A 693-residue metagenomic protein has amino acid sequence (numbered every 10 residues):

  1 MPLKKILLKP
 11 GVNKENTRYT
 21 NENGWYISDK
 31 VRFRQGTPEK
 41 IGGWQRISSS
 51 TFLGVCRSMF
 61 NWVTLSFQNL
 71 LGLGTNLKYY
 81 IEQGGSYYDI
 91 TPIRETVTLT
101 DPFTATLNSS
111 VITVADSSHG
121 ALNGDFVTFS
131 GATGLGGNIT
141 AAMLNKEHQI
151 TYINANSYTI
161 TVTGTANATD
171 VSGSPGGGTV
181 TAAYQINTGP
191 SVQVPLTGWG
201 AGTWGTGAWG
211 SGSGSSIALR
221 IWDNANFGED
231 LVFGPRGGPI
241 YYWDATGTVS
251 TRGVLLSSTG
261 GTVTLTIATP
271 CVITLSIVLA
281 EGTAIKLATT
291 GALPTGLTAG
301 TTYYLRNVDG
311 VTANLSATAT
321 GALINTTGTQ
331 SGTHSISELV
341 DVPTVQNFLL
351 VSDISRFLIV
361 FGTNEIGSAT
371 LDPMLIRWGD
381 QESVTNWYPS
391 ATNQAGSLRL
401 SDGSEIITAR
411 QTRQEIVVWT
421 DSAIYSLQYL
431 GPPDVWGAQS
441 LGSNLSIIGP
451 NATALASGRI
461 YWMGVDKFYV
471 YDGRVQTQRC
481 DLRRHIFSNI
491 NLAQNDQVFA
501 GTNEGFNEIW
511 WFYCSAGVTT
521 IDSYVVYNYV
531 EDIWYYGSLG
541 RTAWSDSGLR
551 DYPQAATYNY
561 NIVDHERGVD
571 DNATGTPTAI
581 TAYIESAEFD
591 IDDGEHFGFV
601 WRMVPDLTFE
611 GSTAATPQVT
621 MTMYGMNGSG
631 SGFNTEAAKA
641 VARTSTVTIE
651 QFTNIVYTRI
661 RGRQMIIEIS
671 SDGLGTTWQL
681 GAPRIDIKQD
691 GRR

Functional and structural regions predicted by a protein language model:
M1-V97, P190, W199, W204 (+3 more regions): Beta-sheet repeat architectures centered on beta-propellers
E15, I90-I221, G247-V345: Small/polar beta-strand repeat architecture
G43-W62, T91-T96, G207-I217, S250-S257 (+1 more regions): Beta-propeller and closely related beta-pinwheel folds
G72-T75, F233-P235, V360-T363, V418-T420 (+2 more regions): Conserved beta-strand positions in repeat-built beta-propeller and related beta-rich domains
N76, G84, L107-V111, A155-S157 (+12 more regions): Residue-level signal for tight coil/turn positions that link beta-strands
I81-G84, T128-G134, T161-T165, W243 (+8 more regions): Predominantly extracellular/luminal cell-surface or secreted proteins
E147-T151, D230-V232, Y304-R306, F357-I359 (+3 more regions): Residues within well-ordered beta-strands of beta-sheet-rich folds
E229-W243, T248-R252: Hydrophobic or amphipathic alpha-helical targeting/insertion segments
